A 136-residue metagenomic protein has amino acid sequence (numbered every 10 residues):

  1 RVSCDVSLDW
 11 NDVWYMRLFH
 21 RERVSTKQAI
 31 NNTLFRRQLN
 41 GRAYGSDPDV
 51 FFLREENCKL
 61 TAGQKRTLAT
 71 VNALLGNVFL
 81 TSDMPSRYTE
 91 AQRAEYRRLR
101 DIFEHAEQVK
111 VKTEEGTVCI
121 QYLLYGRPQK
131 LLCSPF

Functional and structural regions predicted by a protein language model:
R1-R87: Glycan-recognition surfaces
L18, E22, D47, A91 (+3 more regions): Generic signature of intrinsically disordered, low-complexity segments enriched in small/polar residues
E22, Q28, V109, G116-V118: Residue-level marker of intrinsically disordered, low-complexity segments enriched for small/polar residues
R42, A94, I120-L123: Intrinsically disordered, low-complexity segments enriched in small/polar residues
D49, R93, E115-V118: A sequence-level detector of short, solvent-exposed, charge-rich linear segments
A62, L68-G76, L80, T113-F136: Carbohydrate-binding surface patches
A69-T113: Aromatic- and carboxylate-lined catalytic core of secreted/periplasmic carbohydrate-active enzymes
